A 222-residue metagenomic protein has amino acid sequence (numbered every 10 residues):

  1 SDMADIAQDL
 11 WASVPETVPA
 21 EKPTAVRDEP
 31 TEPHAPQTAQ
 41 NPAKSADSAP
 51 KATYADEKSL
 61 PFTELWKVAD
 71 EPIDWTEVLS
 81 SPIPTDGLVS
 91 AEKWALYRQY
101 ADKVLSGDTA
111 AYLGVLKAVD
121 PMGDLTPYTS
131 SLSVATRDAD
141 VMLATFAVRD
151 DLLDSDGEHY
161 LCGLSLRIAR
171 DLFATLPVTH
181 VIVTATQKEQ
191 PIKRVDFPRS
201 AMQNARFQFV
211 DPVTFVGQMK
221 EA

Functional and structural regions predicted by a protein language model:
S1-A222: Long, charge-dense low-complexity segments
